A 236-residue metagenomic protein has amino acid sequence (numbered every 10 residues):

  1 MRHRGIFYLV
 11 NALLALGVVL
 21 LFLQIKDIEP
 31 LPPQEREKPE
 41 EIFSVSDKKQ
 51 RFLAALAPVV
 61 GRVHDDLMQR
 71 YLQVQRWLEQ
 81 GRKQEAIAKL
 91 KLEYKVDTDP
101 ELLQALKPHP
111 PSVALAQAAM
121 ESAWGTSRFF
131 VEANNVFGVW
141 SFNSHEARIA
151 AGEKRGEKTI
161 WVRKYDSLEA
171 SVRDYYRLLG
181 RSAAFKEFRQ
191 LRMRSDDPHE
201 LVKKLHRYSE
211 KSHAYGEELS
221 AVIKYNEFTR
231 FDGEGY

Functional and structural regions predicted by a protein language model:
R2-A116, M120-Y236: Catalytic cores of secreted/periplasmic lytic hydrolases that degrade extracellular macromolecules
